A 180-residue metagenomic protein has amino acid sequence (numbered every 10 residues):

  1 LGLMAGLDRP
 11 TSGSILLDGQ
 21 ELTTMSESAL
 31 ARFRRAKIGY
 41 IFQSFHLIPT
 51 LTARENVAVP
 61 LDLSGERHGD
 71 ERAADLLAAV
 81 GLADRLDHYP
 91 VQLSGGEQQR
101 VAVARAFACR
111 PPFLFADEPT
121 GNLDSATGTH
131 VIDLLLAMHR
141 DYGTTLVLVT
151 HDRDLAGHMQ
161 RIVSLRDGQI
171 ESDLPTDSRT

Functional and structural regions predicted by a protein language model:
L1-H158, I162-S164: ABC family nucleotide-binding domain
I162-L174: H-loop (His-switch) and adjacent beta-strand-loop-beta switch element of ABC-type ATPase nucleotide-binding domains
P175-T180: ABC ATPase nucleotide-binding domains
